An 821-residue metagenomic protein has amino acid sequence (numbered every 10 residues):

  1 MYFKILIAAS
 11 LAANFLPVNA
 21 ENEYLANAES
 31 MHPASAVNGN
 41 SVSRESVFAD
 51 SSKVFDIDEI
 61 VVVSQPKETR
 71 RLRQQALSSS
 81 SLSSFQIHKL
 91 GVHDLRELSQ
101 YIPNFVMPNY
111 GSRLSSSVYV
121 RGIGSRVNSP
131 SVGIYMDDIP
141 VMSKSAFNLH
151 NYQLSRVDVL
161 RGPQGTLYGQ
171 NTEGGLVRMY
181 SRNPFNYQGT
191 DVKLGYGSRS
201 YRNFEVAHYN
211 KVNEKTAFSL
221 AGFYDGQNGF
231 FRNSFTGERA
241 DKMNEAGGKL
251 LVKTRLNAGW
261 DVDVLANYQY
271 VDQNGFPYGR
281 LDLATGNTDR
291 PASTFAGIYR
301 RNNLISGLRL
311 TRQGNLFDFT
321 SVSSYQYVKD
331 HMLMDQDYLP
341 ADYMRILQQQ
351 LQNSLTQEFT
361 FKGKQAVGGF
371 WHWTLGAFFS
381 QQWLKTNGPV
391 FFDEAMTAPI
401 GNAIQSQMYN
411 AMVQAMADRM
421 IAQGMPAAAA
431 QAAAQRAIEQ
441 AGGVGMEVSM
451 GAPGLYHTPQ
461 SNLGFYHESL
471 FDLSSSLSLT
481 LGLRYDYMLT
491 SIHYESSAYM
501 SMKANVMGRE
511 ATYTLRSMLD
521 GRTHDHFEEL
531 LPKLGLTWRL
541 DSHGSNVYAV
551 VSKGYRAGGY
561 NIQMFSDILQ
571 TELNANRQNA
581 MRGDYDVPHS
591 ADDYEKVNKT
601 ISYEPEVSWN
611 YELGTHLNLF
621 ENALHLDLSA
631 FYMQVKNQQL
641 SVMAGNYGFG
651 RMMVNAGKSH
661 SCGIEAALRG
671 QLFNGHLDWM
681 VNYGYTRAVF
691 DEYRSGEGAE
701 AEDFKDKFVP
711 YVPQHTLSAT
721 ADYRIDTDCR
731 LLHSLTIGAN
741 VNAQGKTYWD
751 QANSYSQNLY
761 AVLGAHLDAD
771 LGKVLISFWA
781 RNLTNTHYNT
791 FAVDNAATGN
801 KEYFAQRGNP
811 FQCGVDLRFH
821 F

Functional and structural regions predicted by a protein language model:
Y24, E45, V54-H88, S115-S117 (+2 more regions): N-terminal periplasmic "start-of-domain" segments of outer-membrane beta-barrel proteins
I60, Y555, G675, N742-D750 (+1 more regions): C-terminal beta-signal and adjacent terminal beta-strands/loops of Gram-negative outer-membrane beta-barrel proteins
L95-L98, S117-G122, Y135, N171-K193 (+1 more regions): N-terminal periplasmic accessory domains that precede and gate Gram-negative outer-membrane beta-barrel machines
D137-P163: Short acidic/polar hinge/loop motifs at secondary-structure boundaries that mediate gating or recognition
G189-D191, Y196-Q227, F231, F235-Q273 (+7 more regions): Transmembrane beta-barrel wall of Gram-negative outer-membrane proteins
R232-E238, F276-A292, D335-M344, F391-P453 (+5 more regions): Solvent-exposed loop segments that connect transmembrane elements
R309-G314, D318-M334, N546-V550, Q563 (+3 more regions): Membrane-embedded beta-barrel scaffold of Gram-negative outer-membrane proteins
K362, T374-G376, S380, S475-L479 (+3 more regions): Gram-negative outer-membrane beta-barrel transporters
